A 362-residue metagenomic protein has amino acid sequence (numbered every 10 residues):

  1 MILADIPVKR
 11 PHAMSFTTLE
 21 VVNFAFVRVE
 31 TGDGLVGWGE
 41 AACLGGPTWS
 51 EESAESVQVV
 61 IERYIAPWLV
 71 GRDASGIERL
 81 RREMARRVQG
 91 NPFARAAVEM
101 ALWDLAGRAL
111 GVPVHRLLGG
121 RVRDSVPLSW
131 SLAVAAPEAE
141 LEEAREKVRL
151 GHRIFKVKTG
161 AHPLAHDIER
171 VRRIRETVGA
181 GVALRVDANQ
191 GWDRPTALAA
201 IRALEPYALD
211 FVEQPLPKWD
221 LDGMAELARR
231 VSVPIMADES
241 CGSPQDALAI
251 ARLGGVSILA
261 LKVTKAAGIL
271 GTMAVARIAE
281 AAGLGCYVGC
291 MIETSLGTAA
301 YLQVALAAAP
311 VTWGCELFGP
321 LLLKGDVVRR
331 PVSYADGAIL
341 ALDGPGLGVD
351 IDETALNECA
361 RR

Functional and structural regions predicted by a protein language model:
M1-R185, N189-L198, R202-P206, R230 (+2 more regions): N-terminal capping/lid subdomain adjacent to the active-site entrance of alpha/beta enzymes
S75-I77, P113-L117, F211-K218, C290-M291 (+1 more regions): Flexible, glycine/charged-enriched surface loops at secondary-structure junctions
S129-S131, K156-K158, R185-N189, E213-P215 (+3 more regions): A cross-family glycoside hydrolase active-site/sugar-binding cleft signature
V134, E138, A165, K218 (+2 more regions): Conserved phosphate-coordination/catalytic loops
R202, A208, W219-M236, C241-A338: Shared catalytic-loop signature of beta/alpha-barrel
